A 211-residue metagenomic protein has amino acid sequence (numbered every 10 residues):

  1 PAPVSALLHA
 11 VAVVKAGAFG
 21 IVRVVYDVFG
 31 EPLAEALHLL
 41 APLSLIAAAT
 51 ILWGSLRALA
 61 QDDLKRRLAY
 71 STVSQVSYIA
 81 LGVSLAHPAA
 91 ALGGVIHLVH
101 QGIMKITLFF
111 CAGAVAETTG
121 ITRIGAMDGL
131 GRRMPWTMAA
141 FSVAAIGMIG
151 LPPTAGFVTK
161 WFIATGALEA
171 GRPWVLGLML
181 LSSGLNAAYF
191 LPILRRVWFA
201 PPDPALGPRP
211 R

Functional and structural regions predicted by a protein language model:
P1-V197, P201: Hydrophobic transmembrane alpha-helices and their helix-loop junctions in integral membrane proteins
L206-R211: Short, intrinsically disordered, charge-balanced linker/junction segments flanking boundaries in proteins
